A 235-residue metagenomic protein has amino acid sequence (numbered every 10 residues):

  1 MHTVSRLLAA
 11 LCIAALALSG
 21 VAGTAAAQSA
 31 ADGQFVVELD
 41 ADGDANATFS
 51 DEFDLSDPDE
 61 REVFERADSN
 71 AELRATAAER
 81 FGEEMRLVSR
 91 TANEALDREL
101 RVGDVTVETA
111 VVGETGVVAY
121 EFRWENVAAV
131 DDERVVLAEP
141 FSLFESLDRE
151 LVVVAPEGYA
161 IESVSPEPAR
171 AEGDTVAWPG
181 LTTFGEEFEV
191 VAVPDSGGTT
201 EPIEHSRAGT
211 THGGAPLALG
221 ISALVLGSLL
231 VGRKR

Functional and structural regions predicted by a protein language model:
M1-A31, V153, I203-R235: Hydrophobic alpha-helical segments
M1-E84: N-terminal pre-first-transmembrane soluble regions of secretory-pathway and organelle membrane proteins
G23-S29, T91-R101, G158-A160: Short, solvent-exposed secondary-structure boundary motifs
S29, L39-A45, A110-G116, L143-L147 (+1 more regions): Solvent-exposed loop and beta-edge segments used for protein-protein assembly and interaction
G33-F35, A45-F49, V118-Y120, R149-L151 (+1 more regions): Hydrophobic residues positioned within well-ordered beta-strands of beta-sheet architectures
G33-F35, V105, V164: Generic beta-strand hydrophobic packing signal
D57-F122: Structured domain cores in non-transmembrane regions
E108-V111, R123-R207: Intrinsically disordered, low-complexity linkers and stems that provide flexible hinges in membrane-associated
